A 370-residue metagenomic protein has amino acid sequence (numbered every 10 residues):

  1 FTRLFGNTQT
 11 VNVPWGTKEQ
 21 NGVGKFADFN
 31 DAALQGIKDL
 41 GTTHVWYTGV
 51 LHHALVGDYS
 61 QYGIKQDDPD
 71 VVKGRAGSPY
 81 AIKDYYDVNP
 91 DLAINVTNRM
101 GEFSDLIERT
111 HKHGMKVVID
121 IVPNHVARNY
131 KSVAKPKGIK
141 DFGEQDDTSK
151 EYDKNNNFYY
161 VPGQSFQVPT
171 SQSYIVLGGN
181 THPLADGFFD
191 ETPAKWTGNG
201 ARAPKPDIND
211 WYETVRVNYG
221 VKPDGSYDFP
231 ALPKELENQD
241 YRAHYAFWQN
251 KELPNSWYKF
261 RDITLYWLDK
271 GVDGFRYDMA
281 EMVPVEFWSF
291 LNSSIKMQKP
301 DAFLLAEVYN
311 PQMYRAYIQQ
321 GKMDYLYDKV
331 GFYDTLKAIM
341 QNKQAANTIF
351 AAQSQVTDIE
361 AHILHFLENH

Functional and structural regions predicted by a protein language model:
F1, V221, E368: Pocket-edge structural micro-motifs
F1-V118, N124-K135, I139-T148, D153-K154 (+8 more regions): N-terminal structural segment of carbohydrate-active enzymes
R75-K83, K322, I359-A361, H370: Short, solvent-exposed loop/turn segments at the edges of secondary structure
I107, H125, Y160-Q167, K259-L268 (+1 more regions): Active-site-proximal helices and loops of the catalytic beta/alpha 8
Y219, W248, M282-V283: Glycine-/small-residue-rich active-site loops that bind phosphorylated ligands and cofactors
D224-G225: Exoplasmic/lumenal beta-rich domain surfaces
K251-W257: Alpha-helical scaffold elements lining the catalytic groove of polysaccharide deacetylases
